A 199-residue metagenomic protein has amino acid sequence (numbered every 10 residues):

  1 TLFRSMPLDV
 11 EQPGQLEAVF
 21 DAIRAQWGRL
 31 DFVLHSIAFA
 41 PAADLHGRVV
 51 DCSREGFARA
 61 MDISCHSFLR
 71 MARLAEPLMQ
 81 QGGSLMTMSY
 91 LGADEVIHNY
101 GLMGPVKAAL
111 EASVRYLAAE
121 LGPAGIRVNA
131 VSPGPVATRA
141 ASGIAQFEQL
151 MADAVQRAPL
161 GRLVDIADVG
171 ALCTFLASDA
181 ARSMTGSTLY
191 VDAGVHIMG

Functional and structural regions predicted by a protein language model:
F3, I144-P159, L163: A short C-terminal helix-loop "cap" of Rossmann-like NAD(P)-dependent dehydrogenase/epimerase domains
R4-E17, D21-G28, F32-A58, P77 (+2 more regions): Conserved mid-core segment of classical short-chain dehydrogenase/reductases
A38-R73, Q81-P123, P135-A137, Q156 (+1 more regions): Catalytic loop of short-chain dehydrogenase/reductase
T87, A130, T188-Y190: Conserved beta-strand scaffold in the Rossmann-like NAD(H)/NADP(H)-binding core of dehydrogenases/reductases
G122, R127, M184-G186: Short, small/polar-rich loop/turn modules that mediate ligand/substrate recognition or access, typified
V128, S132-G143: Short, flexible catalytic-loop segment of classical short-chain dehydrogenase/reductase
A158-V169, A180: A conserved structural motif in NAD(P)-dependent oxidoreductases
C173-T174, T185-G199: Short C-terminal tail/terminal secondary-structure segment of NAD(P)H-dependent dehydrogenase/reductase domains
